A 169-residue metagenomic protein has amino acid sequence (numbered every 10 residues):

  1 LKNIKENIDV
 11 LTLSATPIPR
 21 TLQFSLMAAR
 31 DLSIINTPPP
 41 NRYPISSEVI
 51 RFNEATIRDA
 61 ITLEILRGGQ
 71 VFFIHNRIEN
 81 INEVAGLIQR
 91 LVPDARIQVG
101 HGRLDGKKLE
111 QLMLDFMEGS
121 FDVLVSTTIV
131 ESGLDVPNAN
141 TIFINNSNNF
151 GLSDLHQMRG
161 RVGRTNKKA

Functional and structural regions predicted by a protein language model:
L1-A169: Inter-lobe coupling/hinge segments of SF2-like helicase ATPases
